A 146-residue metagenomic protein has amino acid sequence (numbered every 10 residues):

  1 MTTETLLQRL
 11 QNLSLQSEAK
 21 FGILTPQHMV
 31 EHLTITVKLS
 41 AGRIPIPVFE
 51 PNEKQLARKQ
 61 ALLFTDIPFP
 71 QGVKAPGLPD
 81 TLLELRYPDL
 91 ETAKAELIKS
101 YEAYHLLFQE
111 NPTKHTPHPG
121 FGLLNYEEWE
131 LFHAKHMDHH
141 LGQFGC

Functional and structural regions predicted by a protein language model:
M1, R9-Q11, A75-P88, N125-E128: Globin-like tetrapyrrole-binding proteins
M1-I23: An N-terminal domain-cap segment
L6, L10, A57-L63, L97: Generic structural signal of hydrophobic/aromatic residues within well-ordered alpha-helices of folded domains
L7-Q11, V30, T34-K38, I98-Y101 (+2 more regions): Non-transmembrane alpha-helical segments in soluble domains of secreted/periplasmic/extracellular proteins
Q16-F64, P68, H115-C146: Short, contiguous alpha-helical
L63-N111: Acidic/histidine-rich alpha-helical segments that form the ligand environment of transition-metal centers
